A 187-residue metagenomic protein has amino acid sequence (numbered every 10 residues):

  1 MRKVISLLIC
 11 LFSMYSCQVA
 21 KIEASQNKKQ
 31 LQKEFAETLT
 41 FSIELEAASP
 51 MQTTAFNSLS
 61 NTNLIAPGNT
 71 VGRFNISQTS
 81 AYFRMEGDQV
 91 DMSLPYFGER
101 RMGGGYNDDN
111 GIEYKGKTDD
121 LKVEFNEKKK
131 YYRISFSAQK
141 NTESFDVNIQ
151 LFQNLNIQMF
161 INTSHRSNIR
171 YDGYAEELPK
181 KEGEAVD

Functional and structural regions predicted by a protein language model:
M1-Q26: Bacterial Sec-dependent N-terminal signal peptides
E23, N27-T38, D120-D187: Helix-rich interaction surfaces within compact, conserved domain-sized segments that mediate assembly or partner
F35-T53: A short, Trp-centered hydrophobic/proline-enriched beta-strand micro-motif
E46-A48, P95-F97, S137, I161-S164: Surface loops and adjacent helix of pleckstrin homology
Q52-T54, P95-G103, N141-E143: Short, cysteine-centered beta-strand-loop-beta hairpins and adjacent loop/turn segments enriched in charged/polar
T54-A55, R101-G105, N168-G173: A short, polar/proline- and glycine-enriched secondary-structure boundary/capping micro-motif
T62-T79: N-terminal post-signal-peptidase region of extra-cytosolic proteins
F74-E127: Mid-length scaffold segments of soluble, non-membrane domains
